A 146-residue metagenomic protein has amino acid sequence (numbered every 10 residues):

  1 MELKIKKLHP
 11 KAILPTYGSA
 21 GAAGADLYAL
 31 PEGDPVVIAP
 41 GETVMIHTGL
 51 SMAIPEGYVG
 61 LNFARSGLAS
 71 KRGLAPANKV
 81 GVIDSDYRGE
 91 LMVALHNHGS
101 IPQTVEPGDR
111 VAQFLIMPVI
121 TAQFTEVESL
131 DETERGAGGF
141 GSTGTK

Functional and structural regions predicted by a protein language model:
M1-K146: DUTPase catalytic domain/fold
